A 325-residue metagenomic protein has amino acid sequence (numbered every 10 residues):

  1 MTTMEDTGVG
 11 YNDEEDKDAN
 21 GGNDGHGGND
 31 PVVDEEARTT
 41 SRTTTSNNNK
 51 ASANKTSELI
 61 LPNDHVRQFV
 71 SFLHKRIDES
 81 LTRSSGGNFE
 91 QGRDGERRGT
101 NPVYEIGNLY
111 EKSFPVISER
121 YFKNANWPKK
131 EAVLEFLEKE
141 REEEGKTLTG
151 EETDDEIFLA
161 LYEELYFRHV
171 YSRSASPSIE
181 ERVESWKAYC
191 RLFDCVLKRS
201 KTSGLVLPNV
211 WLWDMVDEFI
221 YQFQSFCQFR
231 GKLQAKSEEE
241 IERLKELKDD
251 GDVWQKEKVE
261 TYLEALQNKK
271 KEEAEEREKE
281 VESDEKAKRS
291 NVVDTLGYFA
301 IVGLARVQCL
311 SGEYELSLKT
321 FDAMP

Functional and structural regions predicted by a protein language model:
T2-P325: Extended alpha-helical scaffold regions
